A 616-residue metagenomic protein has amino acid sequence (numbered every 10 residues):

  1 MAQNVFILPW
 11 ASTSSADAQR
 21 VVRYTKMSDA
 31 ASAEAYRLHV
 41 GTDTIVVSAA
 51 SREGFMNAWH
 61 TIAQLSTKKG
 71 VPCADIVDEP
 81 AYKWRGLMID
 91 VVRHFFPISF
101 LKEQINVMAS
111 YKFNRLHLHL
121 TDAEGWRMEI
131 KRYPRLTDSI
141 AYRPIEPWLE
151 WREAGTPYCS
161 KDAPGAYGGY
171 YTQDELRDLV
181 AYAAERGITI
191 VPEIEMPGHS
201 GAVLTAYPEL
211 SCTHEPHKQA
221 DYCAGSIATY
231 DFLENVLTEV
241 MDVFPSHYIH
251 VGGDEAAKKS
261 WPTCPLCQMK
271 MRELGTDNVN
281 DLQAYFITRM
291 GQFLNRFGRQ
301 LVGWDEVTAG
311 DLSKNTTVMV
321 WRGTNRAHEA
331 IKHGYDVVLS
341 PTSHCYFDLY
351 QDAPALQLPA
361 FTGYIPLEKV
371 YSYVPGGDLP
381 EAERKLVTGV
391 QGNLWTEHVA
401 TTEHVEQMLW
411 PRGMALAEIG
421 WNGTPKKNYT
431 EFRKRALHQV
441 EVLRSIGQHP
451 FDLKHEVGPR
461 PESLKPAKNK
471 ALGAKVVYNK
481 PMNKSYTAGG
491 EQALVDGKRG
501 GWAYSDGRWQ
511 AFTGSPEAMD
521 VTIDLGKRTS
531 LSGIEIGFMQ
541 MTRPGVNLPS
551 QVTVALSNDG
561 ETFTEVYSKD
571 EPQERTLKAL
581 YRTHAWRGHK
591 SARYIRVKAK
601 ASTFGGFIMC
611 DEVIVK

Functional and structural regions predicted by a protein language model:
M1-Y82, H404, L416-F451: Contiguous, structured surface segment used for ligand recognition
D29-Y230, V236-Y248, R289, F293 (+1 more regions): Feature activates predominantly on carbohydrate-active enzymes
F95-P97, A123-E129, P197-V203, H250 (+6 more regions): Flexible loop/turn segments at secondary-structure boundaries
V203, C212-T213, H217-K314, W321-H328: Active-site neighborhood of glycoside hydrolase catalytic domains
L301-T316, R322-P466: Flexible, acidic glycine-rich loops studded with aromatic residues
K465-G500: Predominantly extracellular/luminal regions of secreted and cell-surface proteins, especially disulfide-bonded
W502-Y567, K578-K616: Aromatic, loop-rich ligand-recognition surfaces of beta-strand-rich domains
